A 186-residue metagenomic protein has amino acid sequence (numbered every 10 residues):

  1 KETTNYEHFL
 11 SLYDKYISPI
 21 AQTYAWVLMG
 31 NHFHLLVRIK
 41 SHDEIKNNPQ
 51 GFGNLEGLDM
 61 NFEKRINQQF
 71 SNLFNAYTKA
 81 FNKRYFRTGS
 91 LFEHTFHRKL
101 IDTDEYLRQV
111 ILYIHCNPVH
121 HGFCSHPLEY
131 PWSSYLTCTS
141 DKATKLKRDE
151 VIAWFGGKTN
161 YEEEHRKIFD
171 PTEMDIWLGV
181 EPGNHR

Functional and structural regions predicted by a protein language model:
K1-R186: Short catalytic/metal-binding and nucleic-acid-binding patches
